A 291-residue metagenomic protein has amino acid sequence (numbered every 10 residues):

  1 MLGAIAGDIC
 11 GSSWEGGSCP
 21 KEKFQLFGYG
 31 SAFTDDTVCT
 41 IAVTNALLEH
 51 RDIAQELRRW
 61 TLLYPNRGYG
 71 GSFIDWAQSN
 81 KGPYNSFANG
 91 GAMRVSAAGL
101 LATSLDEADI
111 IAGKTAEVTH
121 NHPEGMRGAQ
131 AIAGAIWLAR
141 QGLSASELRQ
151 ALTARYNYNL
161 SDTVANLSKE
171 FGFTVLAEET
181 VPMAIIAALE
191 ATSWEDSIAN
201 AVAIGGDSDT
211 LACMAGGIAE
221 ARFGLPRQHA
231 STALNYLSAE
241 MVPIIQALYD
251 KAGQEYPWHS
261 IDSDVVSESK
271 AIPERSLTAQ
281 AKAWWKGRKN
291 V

Functional and structural regions predicted by a protein language model:
M1-V291: Structured, active/binding-site neighborhoods that engage oxygen-rich ligands
